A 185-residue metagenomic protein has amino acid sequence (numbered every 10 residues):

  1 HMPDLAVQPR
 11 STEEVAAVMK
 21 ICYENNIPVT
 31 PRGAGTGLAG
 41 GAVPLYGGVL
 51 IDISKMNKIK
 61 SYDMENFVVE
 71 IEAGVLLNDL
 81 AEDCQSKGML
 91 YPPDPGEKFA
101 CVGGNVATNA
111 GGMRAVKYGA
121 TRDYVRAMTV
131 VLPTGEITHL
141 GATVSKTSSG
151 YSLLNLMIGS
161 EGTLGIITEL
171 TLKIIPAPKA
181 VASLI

Functional and structural regions predicted by a protein language model:
H1-M56, I71: Glycine-rich N-terminal segment of FAD-binding domains in flavoprotein oxidoreductases, spanning the beta-loop-helix
K58-I185: FAD-binding subdomain of flavoenzyme oxidoreductases
